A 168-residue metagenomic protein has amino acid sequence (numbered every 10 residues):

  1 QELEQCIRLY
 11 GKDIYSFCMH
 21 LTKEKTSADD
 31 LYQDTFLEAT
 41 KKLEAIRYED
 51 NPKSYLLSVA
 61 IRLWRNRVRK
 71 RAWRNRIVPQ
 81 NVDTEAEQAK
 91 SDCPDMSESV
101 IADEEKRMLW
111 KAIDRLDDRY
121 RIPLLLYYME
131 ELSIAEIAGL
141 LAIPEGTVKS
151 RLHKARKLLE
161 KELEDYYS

Functional and structural regions predicted by a protein language model:
Q1-S16, H20, D29, T40: A short, charge-rich alpha-helical start-of-domain segment used by transcription regulators
K12, E44-S58, W73, E145: Short, aromatic/basic-enriched loop-to-helix "N-cap" motif that marks the start of an alpha-helix at regulatory
Y15, F36, D117, R121 (+1 more regions): C-terminal flanking helix
S16, D30-L37, D50-R62: Structural recognition of an alpha-helix C-terminal capping motif at a helix-to-coil junction
R47, S58-Q80, K154: Arg/Lys-rich amphipathic alpha helix in sigma70-family domain 2
I61, A135, L141-D165: DNA-recognition helix of helix-turn-helix
R67-D92, S99-V100, E104: Short, basic/polar amphipathic helix motif occurring as a linker/hinge flanking DNA-binding modules in transcription
P123-Y127: A short pre-motif secondary-structure segment
